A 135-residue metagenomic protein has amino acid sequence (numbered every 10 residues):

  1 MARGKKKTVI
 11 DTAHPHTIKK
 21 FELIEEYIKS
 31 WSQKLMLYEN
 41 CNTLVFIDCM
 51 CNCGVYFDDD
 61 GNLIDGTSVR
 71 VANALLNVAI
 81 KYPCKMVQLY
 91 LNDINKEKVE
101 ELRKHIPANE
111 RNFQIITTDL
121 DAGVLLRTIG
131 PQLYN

Functional and structural regions predicted by a protein language model:
M1-F21: Basic, amphipathic N-terminal segments that precede the first structured/catalytic domain
I10, E26-T128: SAM cofactor-binding core of SAM-dependent methyltransferases, primarily the Rossmann-like beta-alpha-beta module
P15, V124-N135: Class I S-adenosyl-L-methionine
